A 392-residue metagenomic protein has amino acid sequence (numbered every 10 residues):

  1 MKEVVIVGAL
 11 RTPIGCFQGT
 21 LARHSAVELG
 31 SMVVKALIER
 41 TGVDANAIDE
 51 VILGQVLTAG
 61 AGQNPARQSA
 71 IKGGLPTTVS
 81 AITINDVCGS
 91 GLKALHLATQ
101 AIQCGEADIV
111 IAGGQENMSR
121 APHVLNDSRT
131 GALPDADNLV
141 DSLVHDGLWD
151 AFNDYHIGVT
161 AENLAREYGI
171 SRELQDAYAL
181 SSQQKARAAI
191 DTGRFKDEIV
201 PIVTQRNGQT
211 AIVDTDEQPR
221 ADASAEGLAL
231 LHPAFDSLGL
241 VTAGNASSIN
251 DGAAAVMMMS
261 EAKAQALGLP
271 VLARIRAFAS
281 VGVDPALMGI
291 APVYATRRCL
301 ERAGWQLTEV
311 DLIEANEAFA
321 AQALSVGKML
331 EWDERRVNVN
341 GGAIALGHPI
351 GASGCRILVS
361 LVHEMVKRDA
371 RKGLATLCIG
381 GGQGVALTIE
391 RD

Functional and structural regions predicted by a protein language model:
M1-A61, P65-G73, T77-S80, T160-R172 (+5 more regions): Conserved active-site "lid/cap" helical segment
M1-H24, V140, S224-I290, Y294 (+4 more regions): Condensing-enzyme catalytic core mediating Claisen C-C bond formation in acyl metabolism
L10-T12, A22-M32, R40, L174-A266 (+2 more regions): N-terminal extracellular/periplasmic Venus flytrap/periplasmic-binding protein-like
Q55-V110, F152-H156, D222-S248, M329-R356 (+2 more regions): Conserved catalytic cysteine-centered active-site region of acyl-thioester-dependent Claisen-condensing enzymes
I84-E116, A165-R194, A255-A262, G327 (+2 more regions): Active-site-proximal alpha-helical scaffold in enzymes
I109-N163: Flexible glycine-/small-residue-enriched beta->alpha junction loops that bind anionic phosphate/pyrophosphate groups
T160-E162, F195-E198, R206, R276-A345: Active-site pocket-lining segment
